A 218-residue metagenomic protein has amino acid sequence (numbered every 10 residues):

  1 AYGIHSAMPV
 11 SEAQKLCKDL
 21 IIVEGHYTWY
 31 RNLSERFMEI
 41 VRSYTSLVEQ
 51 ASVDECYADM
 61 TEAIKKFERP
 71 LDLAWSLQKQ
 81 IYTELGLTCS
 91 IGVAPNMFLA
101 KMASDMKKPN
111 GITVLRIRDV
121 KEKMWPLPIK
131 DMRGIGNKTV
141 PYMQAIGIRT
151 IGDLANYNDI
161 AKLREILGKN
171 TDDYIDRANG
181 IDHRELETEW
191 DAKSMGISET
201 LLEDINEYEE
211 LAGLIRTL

Functional and structural regions predicted by a protein language model:
A1, L99-K107, A145, E185-W190: Short acidic, glycine/serine/threonine-rich loops at helix termini
A1-V53, Y57, I64, A178: Residues that scaffold, gate, or flank divalent-cation-dependent active/transport sites
R36, I40-Y44, S76-L85, Y142 (+2 more regions): Generic non-transmembrane alpha-helical segments
K65, M106-T113, I148-I151, N170-D173: A short alpha->loop->secondary-structure connector
R69-K130: Long, highly charged, low-complexity intrinsically disordered interaction regions that mediate electrostatic DNA/RNA
D131, T139-L218: DNA-contacting surface of Y-family translesion DNA polymerases
